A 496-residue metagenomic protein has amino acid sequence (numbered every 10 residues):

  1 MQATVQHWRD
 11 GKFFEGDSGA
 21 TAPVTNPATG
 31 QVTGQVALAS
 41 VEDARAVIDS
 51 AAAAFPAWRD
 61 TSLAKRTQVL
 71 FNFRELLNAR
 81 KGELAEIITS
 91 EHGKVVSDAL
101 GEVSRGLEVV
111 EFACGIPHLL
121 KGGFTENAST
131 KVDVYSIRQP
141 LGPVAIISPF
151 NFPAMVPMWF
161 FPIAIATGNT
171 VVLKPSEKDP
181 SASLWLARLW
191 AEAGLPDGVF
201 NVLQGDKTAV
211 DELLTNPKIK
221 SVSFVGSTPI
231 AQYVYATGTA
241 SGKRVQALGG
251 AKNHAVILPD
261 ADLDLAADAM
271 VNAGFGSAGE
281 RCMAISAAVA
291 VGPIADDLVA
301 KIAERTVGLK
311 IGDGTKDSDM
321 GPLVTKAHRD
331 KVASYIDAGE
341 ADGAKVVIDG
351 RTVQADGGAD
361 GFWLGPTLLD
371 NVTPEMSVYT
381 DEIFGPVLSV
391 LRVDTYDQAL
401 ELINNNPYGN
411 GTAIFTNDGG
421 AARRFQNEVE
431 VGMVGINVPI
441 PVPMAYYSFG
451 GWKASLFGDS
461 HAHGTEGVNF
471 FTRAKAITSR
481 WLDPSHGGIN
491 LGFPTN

Functional and structural regions predicted by a protein language model:
M1-A28, R351: Hydrophobic face of amphipathic alpha-helices that form TPR/SEL1-like repeat modules and related alpha-solenoid
T29-Q35, I219, V256, V307-K310 (+2 more regions): Conserved C-terminal structural/oligomerization subdomain of aldehyde/semialdehyde dehydrogenase
G30, R66, I88, V110 (+9 more regions): Residue-level signal for inorganic ion chemistry
T33-A39, A54-D60, I146, A255-L258 (+5 more regions): Short, well-ordered beta-strand elements within core beta-sheets of diverse protein domains
T33-L120, K131: Glycine-rich loop-to-alpha-helix module at the N-terminal edge of alpha/beta enzyme cores
A53-A57, E75-G82, G93, G115-L119 (+11 more regions): Generic secondary-structure signature for well-ordered alpha-helical cores
G122-L265, D317, V393, G458: Rossmann-like NAD(P) dinucleotide-binding subdomain of oxidoreductase/dehydrogenase enzymes
P229-T373, I436, S485-G487, G492-N496: ALDH superfamily catalytic-core signature
